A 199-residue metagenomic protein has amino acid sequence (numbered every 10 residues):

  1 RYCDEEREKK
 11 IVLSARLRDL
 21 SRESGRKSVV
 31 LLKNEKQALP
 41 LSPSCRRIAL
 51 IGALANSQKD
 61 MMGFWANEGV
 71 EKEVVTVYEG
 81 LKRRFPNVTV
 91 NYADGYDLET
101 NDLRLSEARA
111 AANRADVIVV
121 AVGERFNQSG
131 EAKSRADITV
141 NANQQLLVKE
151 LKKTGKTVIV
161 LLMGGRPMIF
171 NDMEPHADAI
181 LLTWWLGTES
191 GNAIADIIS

Functional and structural regions predicted by a protein language model:
C3-E5, I11-A15, D19-S199: C-terminal non-catalytic regions of proteins with extracellular/luminal or membrane-system context
